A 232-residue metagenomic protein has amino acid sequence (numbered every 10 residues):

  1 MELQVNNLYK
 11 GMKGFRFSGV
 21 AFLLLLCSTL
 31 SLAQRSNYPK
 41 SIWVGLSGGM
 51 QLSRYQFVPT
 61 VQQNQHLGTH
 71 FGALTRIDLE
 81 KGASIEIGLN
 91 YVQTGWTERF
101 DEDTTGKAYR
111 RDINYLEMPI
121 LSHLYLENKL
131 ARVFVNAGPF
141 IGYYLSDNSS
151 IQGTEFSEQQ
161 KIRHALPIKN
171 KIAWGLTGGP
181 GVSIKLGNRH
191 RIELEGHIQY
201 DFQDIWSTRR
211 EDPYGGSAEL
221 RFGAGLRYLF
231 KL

Functional and structural regions predicted by a protein language model:
M1-P39, W43, S47, G225-L232: Bacterial Sec-dependent N-terminal signal peptides
A33-T75, K231: Short glycine/proline- and aromatic-enriched beta-strand/turn motifs that initiate or cap beta-hairpins
Q34, Y38-W43, R76-E155, N188 (+1 more regions): Gram-negative (and chloroplast) outer-membrane scaffold detector with strong preference for beta-barrel transmembrane
K40-I42, Q63-T69, D112-L116, N170-L176 (+1 more regions): Residues that define the transmembrane beta-barrel architecture of outer-membrane proteins
G49-Q56, W96-T104, G153-R163, Q203-S207: Flexible, solvent-exposed coil segments and beta strand-coil junctions, predominantly the extracellular/periplasmic
Q56-V61, D103-Y109, K161-I168, R209-Y214: Extracellular loop and loop/strand-boundary signature of outer-membrane beta-barrel proteins
G142-I184: A charged, solvent-exposed segment within the mature domains of Sec-exported extracytoplasmic proteins
A173, G178, K185-L232: Predominantly the C-terminal beta-signal and adjacent terminal strand-loop region of outer-membrane beta-barrel
